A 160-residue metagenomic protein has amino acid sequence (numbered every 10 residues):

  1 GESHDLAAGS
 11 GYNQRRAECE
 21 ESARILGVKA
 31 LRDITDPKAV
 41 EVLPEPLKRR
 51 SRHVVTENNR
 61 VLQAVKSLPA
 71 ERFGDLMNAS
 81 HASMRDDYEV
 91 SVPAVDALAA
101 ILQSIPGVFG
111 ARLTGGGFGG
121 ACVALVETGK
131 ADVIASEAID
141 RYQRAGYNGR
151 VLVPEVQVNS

Functional and structural regions predicted by a protein language model:
G1-G110, L125-S160: C-terminal nucleotide
G119-V123: N-terminal pre-core extensions flanking Radical SAM catalytic domains
